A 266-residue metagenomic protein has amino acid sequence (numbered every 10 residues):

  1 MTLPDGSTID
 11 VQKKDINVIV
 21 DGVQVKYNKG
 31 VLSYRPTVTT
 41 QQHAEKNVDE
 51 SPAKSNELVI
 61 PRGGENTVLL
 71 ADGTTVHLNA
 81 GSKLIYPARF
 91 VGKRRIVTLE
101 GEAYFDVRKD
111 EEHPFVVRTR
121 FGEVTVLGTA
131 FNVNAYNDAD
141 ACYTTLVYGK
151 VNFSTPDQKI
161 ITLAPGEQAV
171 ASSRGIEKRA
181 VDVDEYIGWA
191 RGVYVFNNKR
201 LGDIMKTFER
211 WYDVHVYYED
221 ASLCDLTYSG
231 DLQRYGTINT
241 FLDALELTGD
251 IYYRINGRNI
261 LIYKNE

Functional and structural regions predicted by a protein language model:
M1-E266: A residue-level detector for the "anchor" residue at the start of short, highly conserved motifs
